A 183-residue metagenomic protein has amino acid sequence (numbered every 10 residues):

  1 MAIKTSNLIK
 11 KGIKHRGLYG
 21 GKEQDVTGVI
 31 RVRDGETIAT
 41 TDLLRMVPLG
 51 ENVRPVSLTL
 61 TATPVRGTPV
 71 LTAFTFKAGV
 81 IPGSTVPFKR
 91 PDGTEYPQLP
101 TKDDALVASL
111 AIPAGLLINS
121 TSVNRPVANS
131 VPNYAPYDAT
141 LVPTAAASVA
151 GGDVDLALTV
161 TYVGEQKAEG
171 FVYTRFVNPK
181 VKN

Functional and structural regions predicted by a protein language model:
A2-N183: Surface-exposed, low-hydrophobicity beta-strand/loop segments enriched in small/polar/acidic residues
